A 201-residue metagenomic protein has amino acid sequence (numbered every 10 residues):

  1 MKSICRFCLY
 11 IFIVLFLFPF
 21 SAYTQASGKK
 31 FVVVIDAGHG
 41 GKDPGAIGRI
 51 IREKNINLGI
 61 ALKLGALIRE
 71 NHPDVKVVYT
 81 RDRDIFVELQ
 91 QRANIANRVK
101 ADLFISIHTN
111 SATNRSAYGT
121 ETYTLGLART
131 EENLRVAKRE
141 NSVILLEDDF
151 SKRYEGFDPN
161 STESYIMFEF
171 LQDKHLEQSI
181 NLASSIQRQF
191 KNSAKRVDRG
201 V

Functional and structural regions predicted by a protein language model:
M1-F7: Positively charged n-region of N-terminal signal peptides that target proteins for export
C8-P19: Bacterial N-terminal signal peptides
F20-T24: Von Willebrand factor
Q25-F157, Q172-L176, I180-S184: Catalytic-core regions of hydrolytic enzymes
T162: Exposed acidic/Ser/Thr-rich ligand/metal-binding surfaces
Y165-D173: Short glycine/proline- and acidic residue-enriched helix-loop micro-motifs that form flexible lids or anion-recognition
K174-V201: Active-site-adjacent substrate-binding region of metalloamidase/peptidase-like peptide-processing proteins
